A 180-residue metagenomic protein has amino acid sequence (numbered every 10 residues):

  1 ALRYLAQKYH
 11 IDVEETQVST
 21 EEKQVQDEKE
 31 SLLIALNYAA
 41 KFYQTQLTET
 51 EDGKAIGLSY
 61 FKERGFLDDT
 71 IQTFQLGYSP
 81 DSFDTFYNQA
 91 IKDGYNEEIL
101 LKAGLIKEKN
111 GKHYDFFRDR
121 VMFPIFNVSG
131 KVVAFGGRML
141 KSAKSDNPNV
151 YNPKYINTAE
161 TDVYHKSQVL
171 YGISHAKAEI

Functional and structural regions predicted by a protein language model:
L2-D52: Conserved active-site segments centered on acidic
L5-K8, R64, Y78, A90 (+1 more regions): Alpha-helix boundary/capping residues
I11-V18, G65-L76, E97-K102, N110: Short, surface-exposed acidic
E21-Y43, P80-I180: Phosphate-handling DNA/RNA-contact segment within nucleic-acid enzymes
E30, T50, K54, R64 (+2 more regions): Membrane-proximal amphipathic helices and linker segments at transmembrane-helix boundaries in multi-pass membrane
T45-L47, Q75, H165: A generic structural signal for short
G57: OB-fold/S1-family RNA-binding modules
